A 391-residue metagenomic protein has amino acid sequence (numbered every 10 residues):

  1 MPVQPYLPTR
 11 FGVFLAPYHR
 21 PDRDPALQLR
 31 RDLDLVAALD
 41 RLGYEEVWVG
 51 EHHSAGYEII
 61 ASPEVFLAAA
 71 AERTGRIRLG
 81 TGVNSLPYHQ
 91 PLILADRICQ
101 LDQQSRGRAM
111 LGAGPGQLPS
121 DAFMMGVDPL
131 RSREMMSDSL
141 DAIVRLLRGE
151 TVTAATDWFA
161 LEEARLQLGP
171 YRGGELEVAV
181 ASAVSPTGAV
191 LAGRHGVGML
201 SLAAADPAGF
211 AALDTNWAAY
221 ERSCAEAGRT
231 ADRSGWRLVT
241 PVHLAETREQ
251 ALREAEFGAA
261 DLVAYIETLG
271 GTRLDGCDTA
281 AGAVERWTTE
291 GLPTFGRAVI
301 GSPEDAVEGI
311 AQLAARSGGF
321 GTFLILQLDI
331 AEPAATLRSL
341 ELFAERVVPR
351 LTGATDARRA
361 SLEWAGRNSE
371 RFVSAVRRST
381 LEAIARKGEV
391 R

Functional and structural regions predicted by a protein language model:
M1-T81, G174-L176, L362-W364, R377 (+1 more regions): N-terminal beta1-alpha1-beta2 module of alpha/beta enzyme domains
P2-L7, R131-L166, G209-G321, V348 (+1 more regions): An alpha-helical appendage that flanks or caps ligand/catalytic pockets
V3-Y6, D40-R41, L67-R76, I98 (+4 more regions): Acidic (Asp/Glu)-rich catalytic clusters
Y6-L27, P87-W158, G198-S201, A205-D214 (+2 more regions): Flexible, glycine-rich active-site loops centered on histidine and acidic residues that chelate a metal or position
F11-L15, V47-V49, L79-T81, A109-A113 (+4 more regions): Hydrophobic faces of well-ordered beta-strands that scaffold small-molecule active sites in alpha/beta enzyme cores
L15-R30, N84-L92, R172-V184, H243 (+1 more regions): Active-site mouth loops of central-metabolism enzymes
L39, G43, E51, A70 (+10 more regions): Conserved, mostly hydrophobic/aromatic
E46-A70, S85, Q117, A204-G209 (+1 more regions): Glycine-rich, proline-tolerant flexible connector loops at the mouths of alpha/beta enzymes
